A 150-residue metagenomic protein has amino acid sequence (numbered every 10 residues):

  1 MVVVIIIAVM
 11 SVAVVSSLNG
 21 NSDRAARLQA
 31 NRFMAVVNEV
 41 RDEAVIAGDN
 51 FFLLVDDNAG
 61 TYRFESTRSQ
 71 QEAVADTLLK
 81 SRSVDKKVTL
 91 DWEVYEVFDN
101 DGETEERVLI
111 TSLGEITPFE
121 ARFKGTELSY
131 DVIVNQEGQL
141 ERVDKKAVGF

Functional and structural regions predicted by a protein language model:
M1-I5: N-terminal signal-anchor/signal peptide hydrophobic helix marking the start of the first transmembrane segment
V9-A35, I46, N50, D57-F150: N-terminal helix-rich module
V40, A44: Hydrophobic pocket-lining residues that define ligand/cofactor binding sites across diverse proteins
